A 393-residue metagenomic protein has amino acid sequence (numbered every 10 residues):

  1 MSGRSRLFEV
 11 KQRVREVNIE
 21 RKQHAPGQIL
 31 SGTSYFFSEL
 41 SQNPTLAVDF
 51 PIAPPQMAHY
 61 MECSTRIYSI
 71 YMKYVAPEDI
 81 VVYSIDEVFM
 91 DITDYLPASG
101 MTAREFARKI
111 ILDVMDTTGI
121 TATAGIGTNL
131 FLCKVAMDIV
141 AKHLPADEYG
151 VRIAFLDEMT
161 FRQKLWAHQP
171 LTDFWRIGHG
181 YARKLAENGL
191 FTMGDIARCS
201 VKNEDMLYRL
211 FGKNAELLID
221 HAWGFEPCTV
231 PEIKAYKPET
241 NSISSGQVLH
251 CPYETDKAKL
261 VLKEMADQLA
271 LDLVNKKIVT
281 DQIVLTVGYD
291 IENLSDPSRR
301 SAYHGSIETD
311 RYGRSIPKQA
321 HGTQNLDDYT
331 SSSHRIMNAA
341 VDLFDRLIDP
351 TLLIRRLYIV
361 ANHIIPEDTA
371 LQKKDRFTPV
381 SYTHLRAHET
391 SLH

Functional and structural regions predicted by a protein language model:
M1-D220, P227-V230, F377-R386, S391: Gly/Gly-Pro- and Ser/Thr-rich, intrinsically disordered tail segments characteristic of DNA damage-repair and tolerance
E87, T121, Q282-V284, R356: Broad gene-expression machinery/nucleic-acid interaction feature
T93-Y95, T128-C133, V287-L294, N362-D368: Short, internal active-site loops enriched in acidic
D173, Y181-I354, P366-T378: DNA-contacting surface of Y-family translesion DNA polymerases
